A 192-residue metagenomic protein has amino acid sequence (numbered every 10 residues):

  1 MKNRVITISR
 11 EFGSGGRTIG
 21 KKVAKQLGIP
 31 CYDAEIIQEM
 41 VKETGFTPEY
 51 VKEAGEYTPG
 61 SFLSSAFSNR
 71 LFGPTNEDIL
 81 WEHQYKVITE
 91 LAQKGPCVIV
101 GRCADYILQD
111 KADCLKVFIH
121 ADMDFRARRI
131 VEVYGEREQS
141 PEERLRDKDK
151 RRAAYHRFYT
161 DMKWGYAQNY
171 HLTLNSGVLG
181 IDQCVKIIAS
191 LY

Functional and structural regions predicted by a protein language model:
K2-E11, G95: Pre-Walker A (Motif I) flank of P-loop NTPase domains
I8-A24: Glycine-rich phosphate-binding P-loop
P30-V41: Short beta-strand-centered segment that lines the nucleotide-binding/catalytic pocket of NTP-utilizing
V41-P96: ATP-dependent small-molecule kinase phosphotransfer cores that center on conserved nucleotide phosphate-binding segments
P59-A66, D78, R137-D182: Small-molecule kinase domains that catalyze NTP-dependent phosphoryl transfer to phosphate-bearing small molecules
L91, A104-D110: RNA pseudouridine synthases
D110-E132, E138-K148: Conserved phosphate-donor/acceptor-positioning beta-strand/loop module used by diverse small-molecule
